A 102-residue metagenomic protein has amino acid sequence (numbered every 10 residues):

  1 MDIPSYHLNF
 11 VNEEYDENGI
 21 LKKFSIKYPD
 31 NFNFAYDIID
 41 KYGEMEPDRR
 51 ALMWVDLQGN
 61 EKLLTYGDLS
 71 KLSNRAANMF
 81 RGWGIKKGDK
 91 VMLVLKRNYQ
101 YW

Functional and structural regions predicted by a protein language model:
D2-F10, D30-L52, R75: A short N-terminal helical cap/helix-turn-helix that marks the beginning of AMP-binding/adenylate-forming
Y15-S25: Short, contiguous pre-domain boundary segments
K23-D30, G59-L64: Acyl-group handling in specialized metabolite and lipid biosynthesis
D48, L52-W102: Conserved AMP-binding/adenylate-forming core of the ANL superfamily
